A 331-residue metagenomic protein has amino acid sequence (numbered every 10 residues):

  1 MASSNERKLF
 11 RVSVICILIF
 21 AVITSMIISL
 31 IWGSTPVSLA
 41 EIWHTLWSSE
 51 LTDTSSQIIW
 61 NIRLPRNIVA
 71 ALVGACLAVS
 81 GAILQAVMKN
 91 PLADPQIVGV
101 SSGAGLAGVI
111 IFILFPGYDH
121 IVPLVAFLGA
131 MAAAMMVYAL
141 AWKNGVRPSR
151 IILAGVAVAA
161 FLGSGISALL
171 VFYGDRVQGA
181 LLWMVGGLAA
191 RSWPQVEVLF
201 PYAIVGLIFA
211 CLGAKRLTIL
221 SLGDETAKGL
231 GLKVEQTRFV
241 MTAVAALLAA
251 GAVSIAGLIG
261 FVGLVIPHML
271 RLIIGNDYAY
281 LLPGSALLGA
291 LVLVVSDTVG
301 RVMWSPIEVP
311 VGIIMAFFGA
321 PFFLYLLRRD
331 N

Functional and structural regions predicted by a protein language model:
M1-N331: Alpha-helical transmembrane segments in inner-membrane proteins
